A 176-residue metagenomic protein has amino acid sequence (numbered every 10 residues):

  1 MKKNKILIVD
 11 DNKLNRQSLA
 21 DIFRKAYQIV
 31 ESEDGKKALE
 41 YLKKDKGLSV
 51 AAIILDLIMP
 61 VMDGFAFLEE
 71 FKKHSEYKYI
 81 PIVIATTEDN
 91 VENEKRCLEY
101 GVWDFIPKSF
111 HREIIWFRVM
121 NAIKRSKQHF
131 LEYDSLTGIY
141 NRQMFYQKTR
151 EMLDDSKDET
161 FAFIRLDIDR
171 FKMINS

Functional and structural regions predicted by a protein language model:
N12-E31: Two-component/phosphorelay signaling modules centered on CheY-like receiver
E31-K44, G64: Helix N-cap/capping motif at the beta->alpha junctions
G47-I54: Active-site beta3 strand of CheY-like receiver
M59: Receiver (REC) domain active-site loop signature in two-component systems and cognate sites in sensor histidine kinases
A66, K78, D89-D104: Alpha4 helix (beta4-alpha4-beta5 surface) of REC/receiver domains from two-component response regulators
E92, S109-V119: C-terminal output helix
L131-E132, Y146-S176: Active-site-proximal structural segments of metal-dependent nucleotidyl cyclase/transferase enzymes
